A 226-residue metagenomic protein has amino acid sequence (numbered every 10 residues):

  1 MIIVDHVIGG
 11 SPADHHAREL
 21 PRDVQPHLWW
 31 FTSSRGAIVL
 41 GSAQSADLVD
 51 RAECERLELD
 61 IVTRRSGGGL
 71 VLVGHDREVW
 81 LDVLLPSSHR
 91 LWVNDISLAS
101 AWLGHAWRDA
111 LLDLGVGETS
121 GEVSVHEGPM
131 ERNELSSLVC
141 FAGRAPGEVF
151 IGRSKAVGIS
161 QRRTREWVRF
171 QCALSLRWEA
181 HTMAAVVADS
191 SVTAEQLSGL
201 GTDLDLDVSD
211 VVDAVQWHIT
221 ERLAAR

Functional and structural regions predicted by a protein language model:
M1-R56, D60-R64, G69-L70, S136-C140 (+1 more regions): Active-site loop/lid in soluble adenylation, ligation, and acyl-transfer enzymes
S34, H75, I151-R153, T164-R165: Short acidic-glycine loop/turn motifs at beta-strand connectors
S42, V83-S87, W107, S160 (+1 more regions): Short, structured patches in soluble enzyme cores that scaffold and shape functional sites
L48-D50, L91-I96, T182-A184, V208-D210: Short, conserved charged micro-motifs
V49-D95, W102: A glycine-rich, hydrophobic loop/mini-helix early in the fold
G74-E78, R144, R169: Short, solvent-exposed loop/turn segments at the edges of secondary structure
G104-L135, R162-R226: Long, positively charged amphipathic alpha-helical accessory segments at protein N-termini or as interdomain linkers
M130-I151, A156-G158: Structured beta-strand/loop patches that form or line metal/cofactor-binding pockets in enzymes
